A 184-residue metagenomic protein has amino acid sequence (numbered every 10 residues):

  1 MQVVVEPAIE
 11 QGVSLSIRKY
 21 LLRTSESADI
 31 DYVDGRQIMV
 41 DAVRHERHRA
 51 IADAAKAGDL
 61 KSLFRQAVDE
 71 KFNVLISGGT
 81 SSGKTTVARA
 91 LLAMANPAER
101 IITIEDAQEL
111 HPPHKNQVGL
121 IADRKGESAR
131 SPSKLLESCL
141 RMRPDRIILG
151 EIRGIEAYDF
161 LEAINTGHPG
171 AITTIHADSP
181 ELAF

Functional and structural regions predicted by a protein language model:
M1-E70: P-loop NTP-binding catalytic core
D53, A57, K61-G79, A90-F184: Switch/coupling sub-region of P-loop NTPases
K84: Conserved lysine of the Walker
